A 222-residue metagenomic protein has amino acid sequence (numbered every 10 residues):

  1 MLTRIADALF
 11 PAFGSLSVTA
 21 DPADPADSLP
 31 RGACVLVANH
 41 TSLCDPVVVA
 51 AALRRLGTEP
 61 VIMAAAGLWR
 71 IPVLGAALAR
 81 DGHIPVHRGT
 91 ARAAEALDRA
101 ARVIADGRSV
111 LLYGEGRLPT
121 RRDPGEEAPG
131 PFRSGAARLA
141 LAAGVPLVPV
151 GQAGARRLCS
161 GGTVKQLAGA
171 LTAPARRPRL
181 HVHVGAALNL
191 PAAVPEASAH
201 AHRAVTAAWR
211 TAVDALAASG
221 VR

Functional and structural regions predicted by a protein language model:
R4-H40: Helix-to-loop junction immediately C-terminal to a conserved catalytic motif
P30-T90: Catalytic core of membrane glycerolipid acyltransferases/transacylases, capturing the structured, soluble-facing
A52, A77, R102, R138-A140: Hydrophobic/aromatic ligand-binding patch that stacks against planar heteroaromatic rings of cofactors or nucleotides
I84-R88, A93-R99, I104-A105: Helix-adjacent hinge/juxtasegments
V103-A137: Catalytic-site beta-strand/loop segments enriched in glycine and acidic/polar residues
P124-E196: A cross-family acyltransferase "interaction/gating" segment
